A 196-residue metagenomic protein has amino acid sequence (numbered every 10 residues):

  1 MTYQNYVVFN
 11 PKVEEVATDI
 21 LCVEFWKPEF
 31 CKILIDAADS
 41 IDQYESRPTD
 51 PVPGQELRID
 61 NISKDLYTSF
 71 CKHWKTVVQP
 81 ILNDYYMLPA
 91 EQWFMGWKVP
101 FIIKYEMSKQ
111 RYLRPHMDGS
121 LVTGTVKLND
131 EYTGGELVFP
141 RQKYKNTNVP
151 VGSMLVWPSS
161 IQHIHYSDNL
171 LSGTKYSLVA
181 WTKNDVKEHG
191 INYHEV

Functional and structural regions predicted by a protein language model:
T2-F94: Non-heme Fe(II)/2-oxoglutarate
P80-V196: Catalytic core of non-heme Fe(II) oxygenases with the double-stranded beta-helix
